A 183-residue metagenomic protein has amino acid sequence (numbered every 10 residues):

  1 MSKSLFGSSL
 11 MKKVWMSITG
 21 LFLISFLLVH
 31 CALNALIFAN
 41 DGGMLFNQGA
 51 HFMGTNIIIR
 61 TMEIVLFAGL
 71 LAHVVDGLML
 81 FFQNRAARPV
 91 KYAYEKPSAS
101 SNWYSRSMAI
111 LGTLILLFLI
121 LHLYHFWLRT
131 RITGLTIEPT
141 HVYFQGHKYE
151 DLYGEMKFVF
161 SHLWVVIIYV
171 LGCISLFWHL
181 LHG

Functional and structural regions predicted by a protein language model:
M1-G183: Membrane-embedded alpha-helical bundles that constitute the cytochrome b-like, heme-associated redox core of multi-pass
